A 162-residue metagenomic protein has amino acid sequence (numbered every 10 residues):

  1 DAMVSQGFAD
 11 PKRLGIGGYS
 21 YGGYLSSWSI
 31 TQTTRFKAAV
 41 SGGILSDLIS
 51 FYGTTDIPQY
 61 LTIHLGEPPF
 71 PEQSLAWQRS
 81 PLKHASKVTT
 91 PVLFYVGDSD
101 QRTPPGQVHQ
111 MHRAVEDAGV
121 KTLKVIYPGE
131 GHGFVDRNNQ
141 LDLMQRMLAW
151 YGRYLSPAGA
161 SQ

Functional and structural regions predicted by a protein language model:
D1-Q162: Active-site-proximal cap/loop segments of hydrolase catalytic domains
